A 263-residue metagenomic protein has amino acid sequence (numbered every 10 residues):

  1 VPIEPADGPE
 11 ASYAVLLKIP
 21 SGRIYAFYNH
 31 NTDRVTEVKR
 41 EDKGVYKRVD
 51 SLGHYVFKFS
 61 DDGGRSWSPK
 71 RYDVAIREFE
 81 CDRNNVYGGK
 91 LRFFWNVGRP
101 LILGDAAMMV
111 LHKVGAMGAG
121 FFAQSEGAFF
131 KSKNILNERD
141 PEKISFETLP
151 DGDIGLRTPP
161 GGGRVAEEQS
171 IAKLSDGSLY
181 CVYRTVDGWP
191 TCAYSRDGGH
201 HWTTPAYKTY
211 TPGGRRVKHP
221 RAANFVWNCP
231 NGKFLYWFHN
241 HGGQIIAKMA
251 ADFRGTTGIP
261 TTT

Functional and structural regions predicted by a protein language model:
V1-P9, K18-F93, L101-E168, A172-H219 (+1 more regions): Beta-rich carbohydrate-recognition and catalytic domains
S12: Secretory-pathway/luminal and periplasmic proteins that interact with or process carbohydrate-rich
A222-A223: Redox- and metal-dependent alpha/beta enzyme cores, enriched for Fe-S-associated oxidoreductases and cofactor-handling
